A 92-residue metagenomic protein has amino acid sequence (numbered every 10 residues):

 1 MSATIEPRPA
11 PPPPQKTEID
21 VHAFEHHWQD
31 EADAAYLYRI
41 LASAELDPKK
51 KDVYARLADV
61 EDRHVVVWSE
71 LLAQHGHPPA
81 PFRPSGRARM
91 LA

Functional and structural regions predicted by a protein language model:
S2-A92: Non-heme di-metal
